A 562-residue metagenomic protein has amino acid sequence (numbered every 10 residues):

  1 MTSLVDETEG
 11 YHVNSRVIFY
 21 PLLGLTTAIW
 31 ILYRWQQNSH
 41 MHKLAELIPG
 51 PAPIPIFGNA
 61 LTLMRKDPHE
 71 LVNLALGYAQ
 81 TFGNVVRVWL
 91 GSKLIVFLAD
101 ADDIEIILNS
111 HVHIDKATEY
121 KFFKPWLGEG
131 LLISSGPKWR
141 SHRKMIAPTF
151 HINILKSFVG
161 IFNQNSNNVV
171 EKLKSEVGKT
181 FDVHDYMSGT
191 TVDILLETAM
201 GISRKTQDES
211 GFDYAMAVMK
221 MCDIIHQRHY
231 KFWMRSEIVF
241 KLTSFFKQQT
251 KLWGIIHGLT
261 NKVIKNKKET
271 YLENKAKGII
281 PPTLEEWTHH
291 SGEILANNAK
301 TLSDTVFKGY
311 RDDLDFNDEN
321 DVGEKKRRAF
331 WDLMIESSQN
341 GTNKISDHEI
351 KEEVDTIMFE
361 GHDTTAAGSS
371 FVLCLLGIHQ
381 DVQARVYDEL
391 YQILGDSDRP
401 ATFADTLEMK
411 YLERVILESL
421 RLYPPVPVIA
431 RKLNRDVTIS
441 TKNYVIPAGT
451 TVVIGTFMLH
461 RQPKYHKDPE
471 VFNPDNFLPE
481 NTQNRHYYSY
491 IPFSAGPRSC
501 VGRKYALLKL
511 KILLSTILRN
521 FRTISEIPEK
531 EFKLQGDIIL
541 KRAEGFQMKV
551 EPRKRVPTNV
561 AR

Functional and structural regions predicted by a protein language model:
T2-S141, K156, G160-K172, K205 (+5 more regions): N-terminal membrane-proximal hinge/A-helix region immediately C-terminal to the signal-anchor transmembrane segment
T2-T27, A45, W89-V96, N153-Q164 (+7 more regions): Cytochrome P450
L61-G83, G258, K262, A401-K442 (+1 more regions): Conserved cytochrome P450 K-helix E-x-x-R motif and the immediately C-terminal K′/meander segment
P148, E360, A404, P479-L510 (+1 more regions): Cytochrome P450 heme-thiolate "Cys pocket" and heme-binding signature region
H151-N153, W253-S369, T402, D475-F477: Conserved cytochrome P450 catalytic core segment spanning the I/J/K helices
T191, L195, M200, L252 (+8 more regions): Central I-helix of cytochrome P450 enzymes
Q380-V382, K504-K541: Cytochrome P450 heme-binding "Cys pocket" and the immediately downstream C-terminal segment
I454-N481: Conserved cytochrome P450 K-helix/beta-meander segment immediately N-terminal to the heme-binding cysteine loop
